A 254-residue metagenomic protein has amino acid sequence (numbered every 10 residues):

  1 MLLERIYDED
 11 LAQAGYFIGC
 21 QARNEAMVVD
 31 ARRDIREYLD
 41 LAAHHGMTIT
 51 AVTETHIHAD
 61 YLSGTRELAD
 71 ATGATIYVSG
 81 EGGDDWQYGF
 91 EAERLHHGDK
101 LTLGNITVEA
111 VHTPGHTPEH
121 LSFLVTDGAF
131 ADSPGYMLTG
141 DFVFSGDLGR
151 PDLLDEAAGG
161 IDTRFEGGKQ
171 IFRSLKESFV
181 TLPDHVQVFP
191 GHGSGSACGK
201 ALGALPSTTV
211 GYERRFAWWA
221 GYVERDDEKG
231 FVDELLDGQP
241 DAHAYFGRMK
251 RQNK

Functional and structural regions predicted by a protein language model:
L2-Y7, F17, M27-D30, T107-G115 (+1 more regions): Active-site-proximal beta-strand elements of phosphoester/diester hydrolases
I6, I18, G98-L103, F123: Short acidic-hydrophobic surface loop/beta-edge motif
D10-Q13, T117-E119: Short acidic/glycine-enriched loop/turn segments that link adjacent beta-strands
L11-A12, R23-A26, R33-H112, T126-G135 (+1 more regions): Active-site HxH/HxHxD metal-binding segment of metal-dependent hydrolases
I18, D30, H56, L68 (+6 more regions): Divalent metal-coordination and catalytic microenvironments
A31-R32, I57, E81-G82, T117 (+4 more regions): Active-site metal-binding loops of divalent metal-dependent hydrolases
F130-Y136, L153, F165-K254: Divalent-metal (often Zn2+) His-rich catalytic cores of metallo-beta-lactamase-fold enzymes
D147-A157: A short, charged helix-loop
